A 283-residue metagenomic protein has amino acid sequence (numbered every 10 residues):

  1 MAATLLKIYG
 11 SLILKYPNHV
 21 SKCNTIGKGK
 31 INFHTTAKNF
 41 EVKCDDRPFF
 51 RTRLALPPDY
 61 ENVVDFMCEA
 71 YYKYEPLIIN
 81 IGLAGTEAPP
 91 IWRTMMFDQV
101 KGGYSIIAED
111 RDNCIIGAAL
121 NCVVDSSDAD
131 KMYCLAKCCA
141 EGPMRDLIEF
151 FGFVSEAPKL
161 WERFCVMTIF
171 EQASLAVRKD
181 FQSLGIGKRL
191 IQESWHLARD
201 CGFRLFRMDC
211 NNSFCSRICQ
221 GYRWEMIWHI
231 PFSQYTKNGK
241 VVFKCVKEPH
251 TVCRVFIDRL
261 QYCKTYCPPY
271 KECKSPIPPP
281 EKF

Functional and structural regions predicted by a protein language model:
M1-N39: N-terminal mitochondrial targeting presequence
P48, W92-I107, G117, V124-A129 (+1 more regions): A short helix-loop-beta-strand connector motif used in the catalytic cores of GNAT acetyltransferases and, in some
R51-D65: A short beta-loop-alpha structural element at the N-terminal edge of CoA-dependent acyl/N-acetyltransferase catalytic
Y74-R93: Conserved GNAT-fold acetyl-CoA-binding loop/helix
I78, C114-L175, W228-P249, I277-K282: Conserved acyl-donor/pantetheine-binding loop and adjacent beta-alpha core of acyl/acetyltransferases and related
T168-F170, A198-N211: Conserved GNAT acetyl-CoA-binding A-motif
E171-A198, G221: Conserved acetyl-CoA-binding loop-helix of GNAT-fold acetyltransferases
R199-G202, N212-T236: Conserved active-site alpha-helix within GNAT-family acetyltransferase domains
